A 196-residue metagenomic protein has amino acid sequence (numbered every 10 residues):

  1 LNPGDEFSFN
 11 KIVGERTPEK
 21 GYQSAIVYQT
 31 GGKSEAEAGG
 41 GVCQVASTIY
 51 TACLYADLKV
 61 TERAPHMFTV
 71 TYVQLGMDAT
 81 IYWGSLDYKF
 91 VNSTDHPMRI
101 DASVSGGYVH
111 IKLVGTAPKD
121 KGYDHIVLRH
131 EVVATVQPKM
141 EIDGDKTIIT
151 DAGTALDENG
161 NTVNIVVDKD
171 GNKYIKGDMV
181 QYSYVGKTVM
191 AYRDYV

Functional and structural regions predicted by a protein language model:
L1-V196: Well-ordered beta-sheet/strand-loop patches within structured domains
